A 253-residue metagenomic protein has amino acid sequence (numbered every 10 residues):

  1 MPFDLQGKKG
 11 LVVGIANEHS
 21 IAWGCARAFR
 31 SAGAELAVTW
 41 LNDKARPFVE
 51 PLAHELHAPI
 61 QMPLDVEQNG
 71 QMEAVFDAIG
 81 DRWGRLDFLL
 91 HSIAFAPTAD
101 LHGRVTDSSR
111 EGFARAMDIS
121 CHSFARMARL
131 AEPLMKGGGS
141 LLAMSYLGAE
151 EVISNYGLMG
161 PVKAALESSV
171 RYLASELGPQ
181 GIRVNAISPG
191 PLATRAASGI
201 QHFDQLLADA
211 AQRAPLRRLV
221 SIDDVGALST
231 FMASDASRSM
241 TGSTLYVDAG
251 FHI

Functional and structural regions predicted by a protein language model:
M1, E50, L158, P179 (+2 more regions): A glycine/serine/threonine-rich, flexible loop-to-helix segment that serves as the NAD(P) cofactor-binding "lid"
P2-V38: Canonical Rossmann dinucleotide-binding motif of NAD(H)/NADP(H)-dependent dehydrogenases/reductases, specifically
D4, G84, L134, R218-V247 (+1 more regions): C-terminal substrate-recognition "lid" of short-chain dehydrogenase/reductases
G14-I21, A94-R129, G137-P179, P191-A193 (+1 more regions): Catalytic loop of short-chain dehydrogenase/reductase
R30, G84, M135-K136, S175-Q180 (+3 more regions): A short hydrophobic alpha-helix cap/turn motif
A53, M62-E73, D77-R82, H91-A114 (+3 more regions): Conserved mid-core segment of classical short-chain dehydrogenase/reductases
G178, R183, M240-G242: Short, small/polar-rich loop/turn modules that mediate ligand/substrate recognition or access, typified
R183-A193, A233, Y246-D248: Conserved SDR Rossmann-fold cofactor-binding beta-strand/turn motif
